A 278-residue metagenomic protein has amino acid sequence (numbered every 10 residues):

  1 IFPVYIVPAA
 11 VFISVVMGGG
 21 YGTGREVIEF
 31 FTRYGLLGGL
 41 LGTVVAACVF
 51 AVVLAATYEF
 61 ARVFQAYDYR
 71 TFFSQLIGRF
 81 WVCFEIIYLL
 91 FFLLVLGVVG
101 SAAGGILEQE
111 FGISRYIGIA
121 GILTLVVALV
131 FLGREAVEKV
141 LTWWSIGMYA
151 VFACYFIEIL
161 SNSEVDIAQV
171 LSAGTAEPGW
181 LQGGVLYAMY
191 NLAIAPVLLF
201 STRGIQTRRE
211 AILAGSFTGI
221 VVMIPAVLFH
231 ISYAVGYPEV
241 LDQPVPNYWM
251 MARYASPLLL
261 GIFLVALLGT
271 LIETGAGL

Functional and structural regions predicted by a protein language model:
F2-V4, F30-A55, L213, G219-M223 (+1 more regions): Extracellular loop-to-transmembrane helix junctions
P3, R33-G39, R62-F91, Q109-R115 (+1 more regions): Transmembrane-helix boundary/entry motifs in multi-pass membrane transporters
P3-G22, Y88-F92, E158-N162, V170-M223 (+1 more regions): Hydrophobic, membrane-embedded alpha-helices of multi-pass small-molecule transporters
V7-I13, L41-A51, C83-L93, Q109-G133 (+4 more regions): Transmembrane alpha-helical segments of multi-pass small-molecule transport proteins
V11-F12, G38-G42, Q75-I86, W144-L160 (+1 more regions): Small-residue-rich segments of transmembrane alpha-helices in multi-pass membrane proteins, especially helix faces
V44-R70, S232, G236: Juxtamembrane transmembrane-helix boundary signature
A56-T57, G183-L186, I220-W249: Extracellular/periplasmic helix-exit of transmembrane alpha-helices
E59, V63, V99-E110, L123-W144 (+1 more regions): Membrane-water interface regions at transmembrane-helix termini and the short interhelical loops of multi-pass membrane
